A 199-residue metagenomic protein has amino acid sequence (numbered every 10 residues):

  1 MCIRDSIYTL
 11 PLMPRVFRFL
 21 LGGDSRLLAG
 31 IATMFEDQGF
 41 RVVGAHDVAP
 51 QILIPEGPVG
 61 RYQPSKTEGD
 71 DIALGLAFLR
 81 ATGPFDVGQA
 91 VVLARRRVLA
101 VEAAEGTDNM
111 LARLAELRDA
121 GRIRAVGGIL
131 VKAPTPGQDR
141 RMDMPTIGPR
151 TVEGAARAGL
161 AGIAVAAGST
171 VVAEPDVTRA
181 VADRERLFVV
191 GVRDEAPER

Functional and structural regions predicted by a protein language model:
M1-I3: Conserved small/polar residues in nucleotide/adenosyl-binding loops
Y8-V42, D47: Ser/Thr/Gly-rich flexible loops in soluble cytosolic domains mediating phosphotransfer, phosphorylation
L21, D47-V48, A104, A133-T135 (+3 more regions): Short, ordered loop/turn segments at secondary-structure junctions
L21-S25, A29, S65-A73, F85 (+4 more regions): Electropositive phosphate-/nucleotide-binding environments in soluble metabolic enzymes
I31-D47, Q51-D108, A112: Internal active-site segments that recognize and position negatively charged phosphoryl groups and nucleotide moieties
D37-F40, D86-Q89, A94-R97, I123-G128 (+2 more regions): Short coil/turn connectors at secondary-structure junctions
V91, R95-V152: Glycine- and Gly-Pro-enriched alpha-helical subdomains that act as flexible, kink-prone "lid/hinge" or packing modules
E153-P197: C-terminal binding/interaction regions
